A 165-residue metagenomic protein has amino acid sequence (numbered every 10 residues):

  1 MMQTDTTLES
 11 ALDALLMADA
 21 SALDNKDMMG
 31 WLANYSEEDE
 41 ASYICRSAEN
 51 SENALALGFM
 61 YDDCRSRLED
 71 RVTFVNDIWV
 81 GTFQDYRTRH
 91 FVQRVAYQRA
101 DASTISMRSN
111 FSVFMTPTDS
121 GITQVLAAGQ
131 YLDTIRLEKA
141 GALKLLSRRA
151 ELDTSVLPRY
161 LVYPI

Functional and structural regions predicted by a protein language model:
M1-E37, R46-E49: Short, low-complexity N-terminal intrinsically disordered segments enriched in polar/charged residues
T4-T7, A56, T123: Conserved aromatic-histidine-acidic binding/catalytic patches
S10-A14, S66, L126: A generic "alpha-helical surface" signal
A18-S21, W79-D85, D119-I122: Short helix-to-loop capping/linker segments positioned immediately adjacent to catalytic or ligand/cofactor-binding
D19, W31, L68, M107 (+1 more regions): Hydrophobic pocket/interface hotspot
A22-G30, G81-D85, G141: Surface-exposed helix-capping loop/turn segments at secondary-structure junctions
E37-N110: A solvent-exposed, acidic/Ser-Thr-rich amphipathic alpha-helical stretch
R89, A96-I165: A beta-strand edge to alpha-helix "cap/lid" segment located at domain peripheries
